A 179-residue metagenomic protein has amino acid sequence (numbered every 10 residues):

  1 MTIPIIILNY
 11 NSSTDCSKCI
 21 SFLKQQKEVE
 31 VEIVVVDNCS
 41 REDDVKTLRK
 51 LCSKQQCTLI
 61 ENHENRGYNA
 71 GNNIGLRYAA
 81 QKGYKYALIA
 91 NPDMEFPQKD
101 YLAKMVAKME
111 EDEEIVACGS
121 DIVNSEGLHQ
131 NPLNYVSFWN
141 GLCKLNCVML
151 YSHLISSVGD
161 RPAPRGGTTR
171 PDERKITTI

Functional and structural regions predicted by a protein language model:
T2-P4, E32: Cell-envelope/extracellular polymer assembly enzymes that use nucleotide-activated donors
S13, D37-T47, E64: A conserved acidic beta->alpha catalytic loop
S21-E30: Short, acidic, metal-binding catalytic loop of nucleotide-sugar glycosyltransferases
E30-C39, I60-N62: Short beta-strand/loop segment that forms part of the nucleotide-sugar
N62-K82: Glycine-rich, basic loop-to-helix element that forms the pyrophosphate-binding segment of sugar-nucleotide handling
Y84-E95: Short beta-strand-to-loop acidic/aromatic patch adjacent to the donor-nucleotide binding site
P97-L133: Conserved donor NDP-sugar-binding/catalytic core segment of glycosyltransferases
L150-I179: A recurrent flexible, glycine/aromatic-enriched loop bordering the glycosyltransferase active site that acts as
